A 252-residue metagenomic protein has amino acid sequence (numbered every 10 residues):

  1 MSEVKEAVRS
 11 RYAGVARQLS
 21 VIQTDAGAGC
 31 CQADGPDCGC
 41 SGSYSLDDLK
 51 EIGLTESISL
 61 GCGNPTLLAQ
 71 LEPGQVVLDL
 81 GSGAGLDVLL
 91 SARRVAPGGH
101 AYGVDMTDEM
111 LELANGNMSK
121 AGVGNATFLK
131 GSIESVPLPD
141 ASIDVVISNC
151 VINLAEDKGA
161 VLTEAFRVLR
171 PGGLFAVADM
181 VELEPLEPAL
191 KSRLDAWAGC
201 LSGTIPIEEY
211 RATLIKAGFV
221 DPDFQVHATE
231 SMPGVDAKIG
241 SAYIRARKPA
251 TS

Functional and structural regions predicted by a protein language model:
M1-C40: N-terminal auxiliary segments of SAM/dcSAM-dependent transferases
G35-V76, L90, R94: Conserved alpha-helix/loop element of class I SAM-dependent methyltransferases that forms part of the SAM/SAH-binding
N64, E72-S135: Class I SAM-dependent methyltransferase SAM/SAH-binding core
V77, V146-I147: Hydrophobic beta-strand segment of the Class I
G159-L174: A short glycine-rich, Lys/Arg-flanked "PGG" loop and its adjoining helix->strand segment in the class I
L183-L201: Short, glycine-/aromatic-enriched active-site segment of Class I SAM-dependent methyltransferases
G203-G218: Short alpha-helix
V220-D223, H227-S252: Core SAM-dependent methyltransferase catalytic element
